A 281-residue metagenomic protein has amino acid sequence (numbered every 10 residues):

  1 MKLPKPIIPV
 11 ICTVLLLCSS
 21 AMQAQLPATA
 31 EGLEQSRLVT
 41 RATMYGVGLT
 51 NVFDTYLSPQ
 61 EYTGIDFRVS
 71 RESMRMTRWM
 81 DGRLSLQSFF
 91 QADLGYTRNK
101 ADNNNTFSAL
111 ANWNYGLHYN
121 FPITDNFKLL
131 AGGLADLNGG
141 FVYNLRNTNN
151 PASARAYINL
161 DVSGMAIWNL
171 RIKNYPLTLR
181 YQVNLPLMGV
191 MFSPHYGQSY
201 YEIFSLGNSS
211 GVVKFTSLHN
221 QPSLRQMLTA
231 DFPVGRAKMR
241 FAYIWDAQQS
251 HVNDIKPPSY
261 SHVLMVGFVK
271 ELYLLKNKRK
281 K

Functional and structural regions predicted by a protein language model:
M1-R37, L274-K281: Cleavable N-terminal export/targeting peptides
A24-Q87, K281: Short glycine/proline- and aromatic-enriched beta-strand/turn motifs that initiate or cap beta-hairpins
E34-T43, M80-S88, D125-G133, K173-L179 (+2 more regions): Outer-envelope beta-barrel architecture signal
V47-F53, A92-R98, A135-Y143, W168 (+4 more regions): Transmembrane beta-strands of outer-membrane beta-barrel pores
E61-S70, N105-W113, F127, A152-V162 (+2 more regions): Residues that define the transmembrane beta-barrel architecture of outer-membrane proteins
F67-T77, A111-Y119, G133, L160-W168 (+3 more regions): Residues on the lipid-exposed face of transmembrane beta-strands in outer-membrane beta-barrel proteins
N149-R236: Outer-membrane beta-barrel transmembrane domain signature
P176, Q182-N184, F192-P194, K214 (+1 more regions): Predominantly the C-terminal beta-signal and adjacent terminal strand-loop region of outer-membrane beta-barrel
